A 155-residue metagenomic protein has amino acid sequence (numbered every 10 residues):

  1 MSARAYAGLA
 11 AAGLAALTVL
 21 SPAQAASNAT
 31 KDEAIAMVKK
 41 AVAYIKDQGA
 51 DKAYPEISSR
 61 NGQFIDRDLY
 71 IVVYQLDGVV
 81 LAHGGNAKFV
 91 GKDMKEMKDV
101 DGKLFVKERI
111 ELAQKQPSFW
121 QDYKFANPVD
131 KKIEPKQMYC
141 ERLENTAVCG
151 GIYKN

Functional and structural regions predicted by a protein language model:
S2-N155: N-terminal membrane-sensor/transducer module of prokaryotic signaling receptors
